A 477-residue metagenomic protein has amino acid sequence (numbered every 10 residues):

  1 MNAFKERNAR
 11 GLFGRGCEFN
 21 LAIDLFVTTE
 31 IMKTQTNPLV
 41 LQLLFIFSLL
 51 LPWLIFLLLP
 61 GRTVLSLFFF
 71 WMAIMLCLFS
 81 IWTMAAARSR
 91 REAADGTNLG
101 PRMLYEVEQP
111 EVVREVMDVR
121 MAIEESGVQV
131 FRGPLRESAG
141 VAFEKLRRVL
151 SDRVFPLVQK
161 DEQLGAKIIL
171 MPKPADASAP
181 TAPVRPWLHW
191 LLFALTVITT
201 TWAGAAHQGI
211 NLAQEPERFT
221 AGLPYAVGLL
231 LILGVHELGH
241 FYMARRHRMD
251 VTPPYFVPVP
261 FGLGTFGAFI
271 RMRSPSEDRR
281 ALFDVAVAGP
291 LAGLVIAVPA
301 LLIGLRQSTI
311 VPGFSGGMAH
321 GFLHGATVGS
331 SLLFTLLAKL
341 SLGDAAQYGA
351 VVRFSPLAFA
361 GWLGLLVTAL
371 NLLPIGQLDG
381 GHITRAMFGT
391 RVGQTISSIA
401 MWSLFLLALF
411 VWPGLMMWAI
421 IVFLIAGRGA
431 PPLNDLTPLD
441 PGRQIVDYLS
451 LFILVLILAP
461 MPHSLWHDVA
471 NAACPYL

Functional and structural regions predicted by a protein language model:
N20, D24-L477: Hydrophobic transmembrane alpha-helices and their immediate loop junctions in multi-pass integral membrane proteins
